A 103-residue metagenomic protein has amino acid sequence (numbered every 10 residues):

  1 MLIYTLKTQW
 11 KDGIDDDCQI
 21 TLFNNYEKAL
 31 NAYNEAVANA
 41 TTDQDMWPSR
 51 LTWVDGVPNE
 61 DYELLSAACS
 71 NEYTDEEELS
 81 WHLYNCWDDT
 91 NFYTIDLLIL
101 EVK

Functional and structural regions predicted by a protein language model:
M1-Q19: Short aromatic-glycine-(Arg/Gly/Cys) micro-motifs in beta-strand/loop hairpins
Y4, A32-A36, W47-S49: A signal for specific C-terminal beta-sheet/loop modules enriched in small/flexible residues with GP/PG/PP motifs
K7-W10, N24, I99-E101: Residue-level signal for short segments within beta-strands and strand-turn junctions of well-structured beta-sheet
K11, A32-E35, S70-N71: Compositionally biased non-globular segments, especially hydrophobic aliphatic-rich helices of signal peptides
C18-D43: Short, flexible N-terminal segments of the mature chain
A38-K103: Short, mixed-charge low-complexity intrinsically disordered segments
